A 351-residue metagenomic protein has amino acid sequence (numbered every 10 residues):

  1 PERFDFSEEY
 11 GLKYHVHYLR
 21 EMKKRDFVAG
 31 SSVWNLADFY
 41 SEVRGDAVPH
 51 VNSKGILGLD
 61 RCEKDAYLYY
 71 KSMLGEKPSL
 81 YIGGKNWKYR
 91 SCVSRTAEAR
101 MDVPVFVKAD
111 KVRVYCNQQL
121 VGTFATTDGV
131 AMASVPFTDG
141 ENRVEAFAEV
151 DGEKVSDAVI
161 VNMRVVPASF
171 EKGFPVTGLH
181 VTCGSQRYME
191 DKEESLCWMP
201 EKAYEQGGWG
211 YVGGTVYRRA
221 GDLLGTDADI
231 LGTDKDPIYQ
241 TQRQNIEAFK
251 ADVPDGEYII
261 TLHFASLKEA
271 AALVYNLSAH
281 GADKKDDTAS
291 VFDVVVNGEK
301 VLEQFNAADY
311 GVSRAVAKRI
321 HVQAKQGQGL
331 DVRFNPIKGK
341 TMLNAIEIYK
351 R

Functional and structural regions predicted by a protein language model:
P1-V121, A125, S134-F137, F147-D151: Extended substrate-binding grooves/exosites of carbohydrate-active enzymes
K111, L120, G152-K154, S195 (+2 more regions): Short, solvent-exposed loop/turn motifs
N117-D128, L302-A308: Solvent-exposed serine/threonine-rich low-complexity stretches and specific carbohydrate-binding patches
V135-E141, A324-Q326: Surface-exposed, short loops/turns at beta-strand junctions within beta-sandwich domains
E141-V150, L330-N335: Short, aromatic- and glycine-rich surface loops/edge beta-strands on solvent-exposed regions
V150-A158, K340: Short, exposed coil/turn segments at beta-strand boundaries within extracellular/luminal domains
R164-R351: Compositionally biased, intrinsically disordered or flexible polar/acidic segments
